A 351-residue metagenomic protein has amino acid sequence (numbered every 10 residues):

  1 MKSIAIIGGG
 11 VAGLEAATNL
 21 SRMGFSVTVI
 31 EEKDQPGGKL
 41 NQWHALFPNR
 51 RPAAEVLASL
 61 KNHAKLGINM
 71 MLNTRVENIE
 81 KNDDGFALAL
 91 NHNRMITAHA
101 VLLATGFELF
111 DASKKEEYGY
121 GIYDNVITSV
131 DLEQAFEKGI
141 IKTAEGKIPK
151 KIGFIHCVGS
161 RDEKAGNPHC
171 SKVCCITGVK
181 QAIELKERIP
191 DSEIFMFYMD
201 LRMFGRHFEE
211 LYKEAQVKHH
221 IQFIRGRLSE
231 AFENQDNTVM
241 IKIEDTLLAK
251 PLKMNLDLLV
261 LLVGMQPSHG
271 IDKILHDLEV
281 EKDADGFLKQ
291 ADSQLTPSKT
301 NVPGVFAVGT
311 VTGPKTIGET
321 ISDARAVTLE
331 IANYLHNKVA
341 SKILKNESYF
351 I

Functional and structural regions predicted by a protein language model:
M1-I351: Residues forming the flavin
